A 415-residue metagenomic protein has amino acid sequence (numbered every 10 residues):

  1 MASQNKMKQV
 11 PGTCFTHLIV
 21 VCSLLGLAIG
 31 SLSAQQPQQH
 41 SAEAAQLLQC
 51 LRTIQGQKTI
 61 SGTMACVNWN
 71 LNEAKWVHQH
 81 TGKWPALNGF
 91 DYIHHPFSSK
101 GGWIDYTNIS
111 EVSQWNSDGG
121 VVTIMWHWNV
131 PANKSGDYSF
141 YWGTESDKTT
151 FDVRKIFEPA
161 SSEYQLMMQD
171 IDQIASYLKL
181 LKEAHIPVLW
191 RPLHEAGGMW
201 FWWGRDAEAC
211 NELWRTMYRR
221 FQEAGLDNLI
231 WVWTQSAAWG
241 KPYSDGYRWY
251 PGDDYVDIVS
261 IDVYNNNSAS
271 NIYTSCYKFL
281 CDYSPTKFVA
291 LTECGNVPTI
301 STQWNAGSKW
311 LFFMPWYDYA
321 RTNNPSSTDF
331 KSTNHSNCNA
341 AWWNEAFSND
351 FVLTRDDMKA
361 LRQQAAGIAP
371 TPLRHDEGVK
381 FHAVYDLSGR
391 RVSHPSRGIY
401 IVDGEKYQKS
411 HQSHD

Functional and structural regions predicted by a protein language model:
L32-Y106, I300-T302, D357-A365: N-terminal module-boundary/linker segments of secreted carbohydrate-active enzymes
Q46, W69-V77, Y106-S110, Q173-Y177 (+3 more regions): Alpha-helical scaffolding within the catalytic cores of extracellular/periplasmic polymer-degrading hydrolases
T59-A65, K287-A365: Substrate-binding cleft of secreted/luminal carbohydrate-active enzymes
G62-M64, R191-L193, Y218-S244, T286-V297: Aromatic-lined carbohydrate-recognition surfaces of secreted/lumenal glycan-active proteins
F90, G246-S268, M314-W316: Aromatic- and acid-rich polysaccharide-binding/catalytic face of secreted or lumenal carbohydrate-active enzymes
F97-I104, N108-D227: Substrate-binding cleft of extracellular glycoside hydrolase catalytic domains
A365-S388, S413-D415: Residue-level detector of functionally pivotal "anchor" positions at catalytic/ligand-binding pockets or at interdomain
I399-D415: C-terminal tail/sorting-segment detector
